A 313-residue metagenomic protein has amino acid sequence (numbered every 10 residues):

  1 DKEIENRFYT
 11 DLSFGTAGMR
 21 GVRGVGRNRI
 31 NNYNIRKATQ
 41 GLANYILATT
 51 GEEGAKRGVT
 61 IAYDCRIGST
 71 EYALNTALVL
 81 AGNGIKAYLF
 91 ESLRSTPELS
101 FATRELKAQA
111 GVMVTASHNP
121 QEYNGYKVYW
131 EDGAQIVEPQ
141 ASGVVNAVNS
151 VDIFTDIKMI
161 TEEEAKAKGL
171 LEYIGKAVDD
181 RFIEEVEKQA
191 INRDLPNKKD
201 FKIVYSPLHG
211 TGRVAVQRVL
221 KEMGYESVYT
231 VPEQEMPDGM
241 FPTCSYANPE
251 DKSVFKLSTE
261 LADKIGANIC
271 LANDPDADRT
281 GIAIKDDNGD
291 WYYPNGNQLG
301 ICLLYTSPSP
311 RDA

Functional and structural regions predicted by a protein language model:
D1-T76, E172-D200, T211: An N-terminal, well-structured beta->alpha segment
E3-L12, N124-V254, L261: Gly/Ser/Thr-enriched, mixed-charge loops and adjacent short helices that form phosphate/oxyanion-binding elements
N34-G41, E98, R181-E185, V254-L257 (+2 more regions): Well-ordered alpha-helical segments embedded in enzymatic catalytic cores
G54-V59, A81-K86, L195-K202, G266 (+1 more regions): Short, surface-exposed connector motifs at secondary-structure boundaries
T60-Y123, E226-G281: N-terminal small/polar loop signature for handling phosphorylated ligands or for N-terminal nucleophile
N75-G82, L106-K107, K127-Q135, R218-E226 (+1 more regions): A glycine- and small-aliphatic-rich helix-loop capping segment at beta-alpha/alpha-beta transitions that lines
V137, D290-L304: Gly/Ser/Thr-rich active-site loops/lids in small-molecule metabolic enzymes that frequently grip phosphoryl groups
Y305-A313: Single conserved hydrophobic/aromatic residue that forms the stacking wall/gate of nucleotide- or nucleobase-binding
